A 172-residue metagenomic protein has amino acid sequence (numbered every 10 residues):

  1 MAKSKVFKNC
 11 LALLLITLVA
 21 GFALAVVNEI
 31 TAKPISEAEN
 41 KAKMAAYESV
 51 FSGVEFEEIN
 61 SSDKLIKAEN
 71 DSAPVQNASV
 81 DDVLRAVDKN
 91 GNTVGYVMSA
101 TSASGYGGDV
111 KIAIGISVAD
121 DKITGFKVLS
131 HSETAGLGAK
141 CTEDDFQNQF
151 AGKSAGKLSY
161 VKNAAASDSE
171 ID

Functional and structural regions predicted by a protein language model:
M1-D172: Flexible, solvent-exposed loop/hinge segments and secondary-structure transition points
